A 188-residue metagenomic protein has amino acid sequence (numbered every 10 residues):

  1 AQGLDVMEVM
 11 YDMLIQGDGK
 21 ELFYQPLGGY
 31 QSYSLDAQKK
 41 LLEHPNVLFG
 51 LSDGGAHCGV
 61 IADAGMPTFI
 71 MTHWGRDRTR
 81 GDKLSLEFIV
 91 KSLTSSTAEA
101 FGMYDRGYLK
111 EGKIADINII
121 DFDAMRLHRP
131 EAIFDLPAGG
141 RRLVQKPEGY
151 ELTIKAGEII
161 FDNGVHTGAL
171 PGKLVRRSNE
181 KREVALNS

Functional and structural regions predicted by a protein language model:
A1-Q16, L22, Y33-R126: His/Asp/Glu-enriched, well-ordered alpha-helical/loop segment that forms or immediately abuts the divalent-metal
Q25: Aromatic- and Gly/Pro-rich donor/ligand-binding loops that form nucleotide- or phosphate-bearing donor binding pockets
Y30: Residue-level marker of regulatory loop/turn positions in helix-turn-helix DNA-binding domains and in histidine
K40-V47, S52, I119-P171: C-terminal cap of metal-dependent C-N hydrolases
P67-M71, L136-R141, G172-L174, E180-R182: Short, low-complexity, polar/charged sequence segments that are solvent-exposed and flexible
T79-K83, P147-A156, E183-L186: Short C-terminal domain-edge/linker segments immediately following a structured domain
S85-F88, R126-I133, P137, R182 (+1 more regions): Short, positively charged
F161-S188: Intein/HINT protein-splicing elements and their conserved insertion hotspots or analogous self-processing inserts
